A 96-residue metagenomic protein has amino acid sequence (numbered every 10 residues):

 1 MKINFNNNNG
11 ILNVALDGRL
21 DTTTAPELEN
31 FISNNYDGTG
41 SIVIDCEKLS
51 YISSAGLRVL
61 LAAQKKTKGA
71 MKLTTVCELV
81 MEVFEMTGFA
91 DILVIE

Functional and structural regions predicted by a protein language model:
M1-K2, E96: Absolute protein N-terminus
K2-E29: STAS-typified acidic loop motif
T22-L93: Amphipathic alpha-helical interaction surfaces in cytosolic regulatory modules
